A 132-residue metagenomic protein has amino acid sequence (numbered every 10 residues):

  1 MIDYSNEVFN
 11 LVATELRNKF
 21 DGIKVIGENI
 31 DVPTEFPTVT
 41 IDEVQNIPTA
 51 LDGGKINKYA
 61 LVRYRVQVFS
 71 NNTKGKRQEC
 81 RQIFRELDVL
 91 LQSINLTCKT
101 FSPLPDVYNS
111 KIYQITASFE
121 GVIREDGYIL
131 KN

Functional and structural regions predicted by a protein language model:
M1-L11, N46-L61, T97-N132: Short, charged interaction patches at domain edges and termini
M1-L51, Q78-R85: Small/polar-rich, solvent-exposed N-terminal microdomains that initiate assembly or binding
L16-D21, K58-K74: N-terminal short leaders/motifs
F36, G54-K58, V89: Membrane-targeting and insertion segments and their boundary/processing signals
V39, F84-P103: Short cationic/low-complexity microdomains
D42, R65-F69, S118-V122: Residue-level recognition of well-ordered beta-strand positions that form the cores of beta-sheet-rich folds across
R65-Q92: Mid-chain, well-packed structural core segment of small domains
